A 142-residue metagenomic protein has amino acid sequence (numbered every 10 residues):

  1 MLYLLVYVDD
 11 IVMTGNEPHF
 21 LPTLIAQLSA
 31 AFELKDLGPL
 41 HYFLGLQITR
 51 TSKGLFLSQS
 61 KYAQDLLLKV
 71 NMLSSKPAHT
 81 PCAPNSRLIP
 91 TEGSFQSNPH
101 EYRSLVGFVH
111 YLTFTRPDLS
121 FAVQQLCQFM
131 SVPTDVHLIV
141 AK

Functional and structural regions predicted by a protein language model:
M1-K142: Long, low-complexity, charge-biased intrinsically disordered regions
